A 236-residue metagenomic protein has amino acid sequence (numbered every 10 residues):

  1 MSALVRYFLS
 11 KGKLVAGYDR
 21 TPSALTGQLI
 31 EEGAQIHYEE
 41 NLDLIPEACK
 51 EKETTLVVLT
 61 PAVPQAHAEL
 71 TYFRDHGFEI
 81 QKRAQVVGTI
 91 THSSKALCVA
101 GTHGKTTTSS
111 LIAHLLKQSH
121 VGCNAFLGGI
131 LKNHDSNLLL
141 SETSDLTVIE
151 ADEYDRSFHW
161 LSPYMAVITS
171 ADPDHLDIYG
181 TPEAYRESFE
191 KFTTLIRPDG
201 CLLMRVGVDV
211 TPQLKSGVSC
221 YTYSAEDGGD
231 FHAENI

Functional and structural regions predicted by a protein language model:
M1-K82, V86, C201, G229-H232: N-terminal leader/targeting and accessory segments in enzymes
Y7, L44-C49, P61-S219: Phosphate-binding loop of NTP-binding sites
L29, A48-E51, T55, Y179-R186 (+1 more regions): Adenine nucleotide phosphate-binding catalytic loops in nucleotide-utilizing enzymes
